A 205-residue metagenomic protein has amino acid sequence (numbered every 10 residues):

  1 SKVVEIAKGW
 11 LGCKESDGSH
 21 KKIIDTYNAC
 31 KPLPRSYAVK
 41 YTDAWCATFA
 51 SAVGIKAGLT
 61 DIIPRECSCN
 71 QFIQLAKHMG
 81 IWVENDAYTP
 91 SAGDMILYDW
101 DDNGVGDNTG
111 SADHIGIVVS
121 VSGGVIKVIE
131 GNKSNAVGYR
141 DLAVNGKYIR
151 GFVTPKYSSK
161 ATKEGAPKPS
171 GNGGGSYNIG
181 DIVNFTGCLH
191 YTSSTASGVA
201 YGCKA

Functional and structural regions predicted by a protein language model:
S1-K21, V125, D141-S176: Intrinsically disordered, low-complexity, Pro/Ser/Thr/Asn/Gly/Ala-rich spacer/linker segments adjacent to signal
S1-L59, F185-C188: N-terminal capping segments
G12, I55, D101, K133 (+1 more regions): Residue-level marker of positions within ordered structural domains that often coincide with functionally constrained
G18-Y41, W100-Y148, A200: Glycine-rich catalytic cores of cysteine/serine-nucleophile enzymes that process amide/ester linkages in cell-envelope
V53-A57, M95, K204: Generic alpha-helical hydrophobic packing signal
T60-N135, G174-I182, T186: ...with weaker cross-activation on analogous glycine-rich loops/strands in unrelated enzymes
P169-K204: Beta-loop motif signature
